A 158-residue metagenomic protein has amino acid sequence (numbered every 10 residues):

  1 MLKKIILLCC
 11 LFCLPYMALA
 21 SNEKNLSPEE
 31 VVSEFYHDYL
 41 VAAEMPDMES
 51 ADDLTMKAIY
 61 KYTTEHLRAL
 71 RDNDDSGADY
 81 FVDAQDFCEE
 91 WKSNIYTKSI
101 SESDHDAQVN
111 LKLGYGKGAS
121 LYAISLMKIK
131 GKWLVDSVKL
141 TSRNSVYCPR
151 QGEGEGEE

Functional and structural regions predicted by a protein language model:
M1-L2: N-terminal secretory signal peptides that target proteins for export/translocation
I5-L14: Sec-dependent N-terminal signal peptides
Y16-N22: Sec/Tat signal peptide C-region and signal peptidase I cleavage site
E23, Y60-G118: Surface-exposed, charged secondary-structure patches
N25-P46: Short, aromatic-enriched amphipathic alpha-helices that serve as compact interaction elements
Y36, S101-D106, N110, G116-S120 (+2 more regions): Low-complexity, intrinsically disordered terminal/linker segments enriched in charged and Gly/Pro repeats
L40-D72: Short, solvent-exposed secondary-structure junction/capping segments
